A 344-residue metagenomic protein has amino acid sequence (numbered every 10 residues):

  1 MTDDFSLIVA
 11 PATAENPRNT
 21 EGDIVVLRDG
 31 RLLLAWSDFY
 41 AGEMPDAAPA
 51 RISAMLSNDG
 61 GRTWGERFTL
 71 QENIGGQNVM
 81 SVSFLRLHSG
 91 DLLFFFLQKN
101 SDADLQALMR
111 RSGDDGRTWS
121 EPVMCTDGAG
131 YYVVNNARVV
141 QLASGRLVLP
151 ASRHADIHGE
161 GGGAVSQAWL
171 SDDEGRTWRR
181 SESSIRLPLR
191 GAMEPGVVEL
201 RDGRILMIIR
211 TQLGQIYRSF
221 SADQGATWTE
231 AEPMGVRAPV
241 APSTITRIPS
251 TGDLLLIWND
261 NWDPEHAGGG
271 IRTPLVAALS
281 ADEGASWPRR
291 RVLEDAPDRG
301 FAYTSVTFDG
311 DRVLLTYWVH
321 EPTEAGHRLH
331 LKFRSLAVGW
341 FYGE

Functional and structural regions predicted by a protein language model:
M1-E344: Asp-box/BNR beta-propeller blade signature and adjacent active/binding-site loops in extracellular glycan-interacting
